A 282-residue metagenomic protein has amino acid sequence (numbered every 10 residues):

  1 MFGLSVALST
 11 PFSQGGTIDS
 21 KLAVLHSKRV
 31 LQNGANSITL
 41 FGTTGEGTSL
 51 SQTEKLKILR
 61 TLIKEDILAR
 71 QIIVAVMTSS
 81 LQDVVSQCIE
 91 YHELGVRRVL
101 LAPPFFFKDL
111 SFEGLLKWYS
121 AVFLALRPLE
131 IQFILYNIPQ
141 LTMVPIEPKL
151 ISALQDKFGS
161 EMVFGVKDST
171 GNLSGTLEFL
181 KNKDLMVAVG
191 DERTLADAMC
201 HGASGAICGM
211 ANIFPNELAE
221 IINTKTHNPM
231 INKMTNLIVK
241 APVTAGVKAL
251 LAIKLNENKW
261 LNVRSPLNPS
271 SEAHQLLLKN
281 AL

Functional and structural regions predicted by a protein language model:
F2-V144, Q155, V163: Active-site beta->alpha loop and helix N-cap motifs at the rims of alpha/beta catalytic domains
S5-P11, N33-G34, C200-A203, I207-L282: C-terminal alpha-helical cap/extension of soluble enzyme domains
L22, H26, E54, I58 (+10 more regions): General structural feature for long, well-ordered alpha-helical segments within catalytic domains of soluble enzymes
G47, K55-I58, E178, P215 (+2 more regions): Alpha-helix termini
V74-V85, F107-S120, I138-E147, S169-K181 (+2 more regions): Hydrophobic transmembrane alpha-helix bundles
A125-I131, I138-A241: Catalytic alpha/beta core domains of metabolic enzymes, predominantly
